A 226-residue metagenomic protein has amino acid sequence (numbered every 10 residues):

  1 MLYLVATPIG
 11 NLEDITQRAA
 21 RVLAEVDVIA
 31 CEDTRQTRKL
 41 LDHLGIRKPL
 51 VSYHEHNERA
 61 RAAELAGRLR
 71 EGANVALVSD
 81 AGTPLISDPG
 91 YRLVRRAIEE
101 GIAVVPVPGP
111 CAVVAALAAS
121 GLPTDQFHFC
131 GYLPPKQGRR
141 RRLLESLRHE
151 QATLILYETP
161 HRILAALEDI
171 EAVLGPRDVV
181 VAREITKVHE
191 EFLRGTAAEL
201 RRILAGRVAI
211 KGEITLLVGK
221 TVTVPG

Functional and structural regions predicted by a protein language model:
M1-E55: Glycine-rich, flexible N-terminal cofactor/catalytic loop recognition
M1-V5, E71-S79, F127, A152-L156 (+1 more regions): Generic beta-sheet signal
L23-I29, G101-V105, T153-L154: Short active-site oxyanion
R35-T37, G82-T83, A112, R162 (+1 more regions): Alpha-helix capping/helix-boundary segments
S52-R59, L133-Q137: Conserved helicase motor
H54, A62-C111: Glycine/small-residue-rich loop that forms an oxyanion/phosphate-binding "nest" at active or ligand-binding sites
N74, A152-G226: A contiguous loop/helix-start segment that scaffolds small-molecule binding in enzyme catalytic cores
R92-E150: Class I SAM-dependent methyltransferase SAM-binding "motif I" and its flanking Rossmann-like core
